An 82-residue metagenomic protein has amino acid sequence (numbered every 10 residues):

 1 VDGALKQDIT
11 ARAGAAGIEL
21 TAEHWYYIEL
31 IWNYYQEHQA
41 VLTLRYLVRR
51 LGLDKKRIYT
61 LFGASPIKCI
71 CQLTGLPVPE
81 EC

Functional and structural regions predicted by a protein language model:
V1-G17: N-terminal first-folded block
G17-L20, L51: Flexible interhelical turns and helix-capping residues at alpha-helix boundaries within structured domains
Y26-L30: Pre-recognition alpha-helix immediately N-terminal to the DNA-recognition helix within helix-turn-helix or winged-helix
I31-N33, A64: Residues within well-ordered alpha-helical secondary structure of globular protein domains
Y34-H38: Short helix-capping/hinge SLiMs at alpha-helix to coil transitions
L44-C82: Helix-rich interaction surfaces within compact, conserved domain-sized segments that mediate assembly or partner
